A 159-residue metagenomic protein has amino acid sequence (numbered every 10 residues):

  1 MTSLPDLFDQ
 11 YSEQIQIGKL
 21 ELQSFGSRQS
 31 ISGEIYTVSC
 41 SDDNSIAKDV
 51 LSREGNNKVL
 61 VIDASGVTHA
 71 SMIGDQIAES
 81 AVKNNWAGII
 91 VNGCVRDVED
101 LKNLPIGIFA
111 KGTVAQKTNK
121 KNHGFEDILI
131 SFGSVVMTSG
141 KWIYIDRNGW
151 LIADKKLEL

Functional and structural regions predicted by a protein language model:
M1-S139, K156-L159: Feature captures the catalytic cores and cofactor-binding loops of soluble hydro-lyases/lyases that act on carboxylate
V136, G149-L151: Short, charged beta-turn/beta-strand-edge "cap" motif at the junction between a beta-strand and an adjacent loop
